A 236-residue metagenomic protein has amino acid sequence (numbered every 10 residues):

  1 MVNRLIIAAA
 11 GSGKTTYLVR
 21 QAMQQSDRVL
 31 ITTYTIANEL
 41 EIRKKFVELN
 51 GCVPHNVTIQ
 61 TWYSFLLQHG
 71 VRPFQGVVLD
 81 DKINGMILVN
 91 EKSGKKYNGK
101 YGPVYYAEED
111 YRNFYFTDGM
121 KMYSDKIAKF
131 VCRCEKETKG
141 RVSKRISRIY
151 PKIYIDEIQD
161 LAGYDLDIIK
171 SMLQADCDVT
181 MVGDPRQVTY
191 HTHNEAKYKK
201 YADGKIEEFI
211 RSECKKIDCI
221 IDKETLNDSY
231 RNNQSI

Functional and structural regions predicted by a protein language model:
M1-P73: P-loop NTPase Walker
V2-I7, L79-Y154, G163-Y164, I168 (+2 more regions): Accessory N-terminal region flanking or inserted into the helicase ATPase core in nucleic-acid motor proteins
Q24, K144-I146, M172-A175, I217-D218: Conserved catalytic network of the ASCE P-loop NTPase/AAA+ motor domain
R28, P151-K152, D176-T180: Loop/turn-to-beta-strand initiation segments
I31, I153-Q159, E224-L226: Short catalytic-loop micro-motif centered on adjacent basic/acidic residues
I36-N38, S64-L66, P185-T189, E195-A196 (+1 more regions): Conserved nucleotide-binding/hydrolysis micro-motifs of P-loop NTPases
Q159-I210: Signature of the SF2 helicase/ATPase Hel1-core->accessory helical subdomain module
Y190-I236: Conserved coupling/interface region of RecA-like P-loop/ASCE motor cores
